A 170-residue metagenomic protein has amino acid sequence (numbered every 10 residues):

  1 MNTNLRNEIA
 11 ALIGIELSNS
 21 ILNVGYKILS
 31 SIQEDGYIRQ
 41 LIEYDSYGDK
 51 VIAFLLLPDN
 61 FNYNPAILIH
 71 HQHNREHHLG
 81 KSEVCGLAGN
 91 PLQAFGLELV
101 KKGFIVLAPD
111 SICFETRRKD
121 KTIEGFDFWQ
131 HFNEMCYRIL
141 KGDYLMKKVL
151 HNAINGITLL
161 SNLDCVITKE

Functional and structural regions predicted by a protein language model:
M1-L29: A glycine/proline-hinged amphipathic helix-loop "lid/cap" segment that gates access to hydrophobic ligand pockets
N19-N62: N-terminal cap/lid segment of alpha/beta-hydrolase-fold proteins
P65-A66: Structural motif
H71-H151, S161-N162: Cap/lid segment of the alpha/beta-hydrolase catalytic domain
I154-I157: Generic structural signal for well-ordered alpha-helices, preferentially at hydrophobic/aromatic core positions
D164-E170: Alpha/beta-hydrolase fold nucleophile elbow
